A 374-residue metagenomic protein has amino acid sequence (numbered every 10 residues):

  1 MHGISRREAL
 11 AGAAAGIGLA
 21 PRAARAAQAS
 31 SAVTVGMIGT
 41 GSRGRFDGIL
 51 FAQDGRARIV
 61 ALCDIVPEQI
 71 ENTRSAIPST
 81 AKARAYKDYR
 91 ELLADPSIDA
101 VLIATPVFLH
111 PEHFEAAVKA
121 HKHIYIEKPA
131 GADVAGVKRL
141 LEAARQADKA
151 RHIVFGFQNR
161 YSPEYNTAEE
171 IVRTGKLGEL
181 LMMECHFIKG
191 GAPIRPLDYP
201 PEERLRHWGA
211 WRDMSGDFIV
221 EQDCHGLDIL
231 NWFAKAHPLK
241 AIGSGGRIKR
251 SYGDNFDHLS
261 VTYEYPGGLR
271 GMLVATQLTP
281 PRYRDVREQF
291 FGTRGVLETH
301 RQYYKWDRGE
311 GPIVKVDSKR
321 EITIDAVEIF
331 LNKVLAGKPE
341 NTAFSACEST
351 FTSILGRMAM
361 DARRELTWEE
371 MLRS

Functional and structural regions predicted by a protein language model:
M1-A15: N-terminal secretory signal peptides and thylakoid transit peptides that target proteins across membranes
G12-P78, L230: N-terminal Rossmann-like dinucleotide-binding module
G39, Q146-V154, Q158-G253, V261-Y263 (+3 more regions): Predominantly a Rossmann-like dinucleotide-binding segment in NAD(P)-dependent oxidoreductases
R58-I59, P312-V316, K333-S349: Glycine- and charged-residue-rich phosphate/anionic-cofactor binding loop of Rossmann-like
A83-D88: Conserved SAM-binding strand-loop segment of SAM-dependent methyltransferases
V101-L102: N-terminal Rossmann-like NAD(P) cofactor-binding module of classical short-chain dehydrogenase/reductase
P106-V107, P111-Y161, G175, R363: Beta-strand-loop-alpha-helix segment that lines the small-molecule cofactor/substrate pocket of alpha/beta enzymes
S251, N255, E264-D325: NAD(P)-dinucleotide binding in Rossmann-like oxidoreductases
